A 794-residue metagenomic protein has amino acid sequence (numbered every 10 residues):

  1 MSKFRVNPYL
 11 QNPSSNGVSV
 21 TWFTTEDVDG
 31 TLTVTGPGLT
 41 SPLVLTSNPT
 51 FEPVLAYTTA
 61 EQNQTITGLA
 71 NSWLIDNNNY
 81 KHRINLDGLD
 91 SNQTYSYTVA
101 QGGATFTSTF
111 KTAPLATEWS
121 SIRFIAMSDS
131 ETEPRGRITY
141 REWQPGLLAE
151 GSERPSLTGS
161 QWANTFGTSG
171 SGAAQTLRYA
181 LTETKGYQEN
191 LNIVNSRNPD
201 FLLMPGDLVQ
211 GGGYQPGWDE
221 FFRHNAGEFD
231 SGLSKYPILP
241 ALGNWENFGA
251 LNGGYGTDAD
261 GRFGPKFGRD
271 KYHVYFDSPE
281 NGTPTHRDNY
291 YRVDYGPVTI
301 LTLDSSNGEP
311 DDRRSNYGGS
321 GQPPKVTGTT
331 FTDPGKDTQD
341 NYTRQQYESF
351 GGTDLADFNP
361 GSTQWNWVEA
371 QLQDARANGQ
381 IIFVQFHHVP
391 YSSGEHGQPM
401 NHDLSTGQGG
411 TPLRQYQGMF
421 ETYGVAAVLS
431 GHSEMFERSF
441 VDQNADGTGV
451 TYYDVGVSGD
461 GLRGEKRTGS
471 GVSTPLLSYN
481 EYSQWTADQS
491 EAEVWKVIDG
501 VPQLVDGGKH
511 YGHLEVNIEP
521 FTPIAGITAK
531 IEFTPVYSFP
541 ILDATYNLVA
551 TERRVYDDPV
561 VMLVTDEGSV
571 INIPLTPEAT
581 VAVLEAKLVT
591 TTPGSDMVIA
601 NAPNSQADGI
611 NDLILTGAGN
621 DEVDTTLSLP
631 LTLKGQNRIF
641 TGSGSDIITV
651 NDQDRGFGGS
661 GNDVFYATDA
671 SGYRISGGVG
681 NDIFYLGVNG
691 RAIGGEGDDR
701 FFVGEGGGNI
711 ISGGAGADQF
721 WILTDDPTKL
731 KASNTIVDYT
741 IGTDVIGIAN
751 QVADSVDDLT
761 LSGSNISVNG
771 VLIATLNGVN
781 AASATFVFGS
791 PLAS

Functional and structural regions predicted by a protein language model:
S2-T31, G36-T65, N71-W73, N78-Y80 (+11 more regions): Metal-dependent phosphoesterase/phosphodiesterase active-site architecture
L10, L86-D87, I736, L776: Hydrophobic core positions of the immunoglobulin-like beta-sandwich fold
S19, A70, N78-V99: Ligand-binding face of N-terminal immunoglobulin V-set domains in extracellular IgSF glycoproteins
E26-V28, F51, S91-Q93, T98-G213: N-terminal active-site segment of His-dependent metallophosphoesterases
D129, G206-D207, G243-N244, H387 (+1 more regions): Active-site glycine-centered loops adjacent to acidic/histidine catalytic or metal-binding residues that shape
E183-A250: Core catalytic region of metal-dependent phosphoesterases/phosphodiesterases, especially metallo-beta-lactamase-like
M562-A586, D757-S794: Low-complexity acidic/polar repeat-biased segments
S595-D754: Acidic, glycine-rich calcium-binding repeat modules characteristic of RTX/beta-roll and related beta-solenoid repeat
